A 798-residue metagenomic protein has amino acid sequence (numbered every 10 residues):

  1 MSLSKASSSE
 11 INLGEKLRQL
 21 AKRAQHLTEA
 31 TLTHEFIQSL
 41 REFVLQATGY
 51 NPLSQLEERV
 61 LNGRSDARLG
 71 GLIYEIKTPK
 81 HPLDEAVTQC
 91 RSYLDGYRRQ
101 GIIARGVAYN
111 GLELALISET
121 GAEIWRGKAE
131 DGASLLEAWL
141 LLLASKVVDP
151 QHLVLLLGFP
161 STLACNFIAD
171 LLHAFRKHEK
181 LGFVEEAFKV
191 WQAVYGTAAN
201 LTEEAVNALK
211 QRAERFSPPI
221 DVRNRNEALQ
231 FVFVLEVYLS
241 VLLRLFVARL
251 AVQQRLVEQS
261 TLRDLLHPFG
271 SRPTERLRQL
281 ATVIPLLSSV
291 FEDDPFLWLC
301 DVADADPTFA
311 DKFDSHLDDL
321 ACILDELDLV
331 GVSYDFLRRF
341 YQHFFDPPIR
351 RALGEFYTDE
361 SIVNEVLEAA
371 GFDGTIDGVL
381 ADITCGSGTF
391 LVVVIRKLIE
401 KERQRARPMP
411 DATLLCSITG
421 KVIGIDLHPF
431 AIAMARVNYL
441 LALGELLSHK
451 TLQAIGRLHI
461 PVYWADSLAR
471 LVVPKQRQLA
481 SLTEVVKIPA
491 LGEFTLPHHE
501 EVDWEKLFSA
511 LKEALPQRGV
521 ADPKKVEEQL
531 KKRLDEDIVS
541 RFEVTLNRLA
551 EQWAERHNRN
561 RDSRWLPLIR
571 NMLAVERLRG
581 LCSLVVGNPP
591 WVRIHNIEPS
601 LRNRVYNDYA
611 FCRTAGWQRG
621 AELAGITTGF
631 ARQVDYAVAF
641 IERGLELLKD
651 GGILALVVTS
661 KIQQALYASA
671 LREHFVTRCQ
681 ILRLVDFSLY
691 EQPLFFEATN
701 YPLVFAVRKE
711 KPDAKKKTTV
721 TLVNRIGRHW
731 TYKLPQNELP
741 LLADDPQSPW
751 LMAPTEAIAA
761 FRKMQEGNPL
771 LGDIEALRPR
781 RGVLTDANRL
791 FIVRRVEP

Functional and structural regions predicted by a protein language model:
S2-H26, E58-R59, G63, K77-V87 (+7 more regions): Short, basic/polar, glycine-containing "phosphate-handling" surface segments that engage DNA
S9-S54: Acidic-basic catalytic patches of nuclease active cores, encompassing PD-(D/E)XK and other metal-cofactor nuclease
I37-E42, Q89-G106, N438-E445, A637-L647: Metal-dependent nuclease catalytic cores in nucleic-acid-processing enzymes, especially RNase H-like/related
R41-Q46, Y50, R176-H178, V184-S217 (+11 more regions): Class I S-adenosyl-L-methionine
R59-N62, E113-G158, S361-I362, V392 (+6 more regions): Signature of N6-adenine DNA methyltransferases within the class I
S65-Y74: Active-site beta-strand-loop-beta-strand hairpin of nuclease catalytic cores that positions key catalytic residues
G71, A104, G378, S583 (+1 more regions): Conserved acidic residues
D377-A381, V392-M572, E598-P599, R604 (+2 more regions): Class I S-adenosyl-L-methionine-dependent methyltransferase module
